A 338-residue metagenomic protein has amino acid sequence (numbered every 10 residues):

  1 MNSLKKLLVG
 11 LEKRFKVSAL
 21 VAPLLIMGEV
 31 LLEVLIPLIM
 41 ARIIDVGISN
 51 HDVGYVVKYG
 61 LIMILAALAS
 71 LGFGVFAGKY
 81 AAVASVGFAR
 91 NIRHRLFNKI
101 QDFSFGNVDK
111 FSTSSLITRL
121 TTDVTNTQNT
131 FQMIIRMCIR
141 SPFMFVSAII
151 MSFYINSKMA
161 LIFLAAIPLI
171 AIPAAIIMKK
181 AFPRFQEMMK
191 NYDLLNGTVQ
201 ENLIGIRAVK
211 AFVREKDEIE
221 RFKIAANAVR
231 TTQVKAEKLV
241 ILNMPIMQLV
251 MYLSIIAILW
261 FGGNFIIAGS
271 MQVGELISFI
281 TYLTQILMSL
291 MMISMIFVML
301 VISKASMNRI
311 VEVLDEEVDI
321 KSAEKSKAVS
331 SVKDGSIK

Functional and structural regions predicted by a protein language model:
M1-E33, M40, I48-I64, A77-A81 (+11 more regions): Membrane-integrated ABC transporters
V9, K13-K16, Y80, D102-G106 (+8 more regions): An intracellular "coupling" helix at the cytosolic face of ABC transporter transmembrane type-1 domains
R14, S18-L31, R42, G72 (+2 more regions): Transmembrane helices of ABC transporter permease
P23, M27-L38, I64-V75, N126-T130 (+6 more regions): Hydrophobic alpha-helical transmembrane bundles that constitute the permease/transmembrane domains of multi-pass
H51-V56, M151-A165, K235-R309, V313-L314: Helix-loop-helix
F76-G87, N91, R95, F153-Y154 (+4 more regions): Cytoplasmic juxtamembrane "membrane-exit" helices immediately C-terminal to transmembrane segments
L314-K338: Primarily ABC-family ATPase nucleotide-binding module
